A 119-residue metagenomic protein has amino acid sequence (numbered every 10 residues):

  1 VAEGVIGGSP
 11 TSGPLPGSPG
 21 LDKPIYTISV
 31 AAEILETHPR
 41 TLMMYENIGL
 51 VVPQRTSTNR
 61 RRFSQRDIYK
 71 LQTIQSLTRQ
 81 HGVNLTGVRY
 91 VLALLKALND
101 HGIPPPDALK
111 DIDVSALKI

Functional and structural regions predicted by a protein language model:
V1-E33, M43, N47, V52-P53 (+2 more regions): Arg/Lys-rich, alpha-helical DNA-contact motif
H38-R40: Short coil turns linking two alpha-helices in DNA-binding domains
R60: Conserved catalytic core of two-component sensor histidine kinases, primarily the HATPase_c ATP-binding
